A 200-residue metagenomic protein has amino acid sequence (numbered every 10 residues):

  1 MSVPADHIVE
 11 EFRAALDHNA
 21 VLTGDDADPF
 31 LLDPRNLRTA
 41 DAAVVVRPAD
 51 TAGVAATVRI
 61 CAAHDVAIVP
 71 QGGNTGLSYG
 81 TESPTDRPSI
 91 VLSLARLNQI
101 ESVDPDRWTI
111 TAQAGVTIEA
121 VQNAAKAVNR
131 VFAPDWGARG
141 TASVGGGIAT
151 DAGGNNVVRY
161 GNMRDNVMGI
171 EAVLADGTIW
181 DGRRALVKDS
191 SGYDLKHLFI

Functional and structural regions predicted by a protein language model:
M1-R59, G76-W108, G137: N-terminal flexible segment immediately upstream of the FAD-binding catalytic core in FAD-dependent oxidoreductases
T57, H64, V121: Aromatic/hydrophobic pocket-lining residues that form π-stacking "cages" and hydrophobic walls in ligand
H64-V66, P88: Short coil/turn segments at beta-strand junctions that form active-site/ligand-binding loops
V66-A67, V131: Residue-level detector of anion-binding/catalytic polar loops
Q71: Conserved PLP-anchoring active-site segment centered on the Schiff-base-forming lysine
Q99-V103, T109-I200: FAD-binding subdomain of flavoenzyme oxidoreductases
